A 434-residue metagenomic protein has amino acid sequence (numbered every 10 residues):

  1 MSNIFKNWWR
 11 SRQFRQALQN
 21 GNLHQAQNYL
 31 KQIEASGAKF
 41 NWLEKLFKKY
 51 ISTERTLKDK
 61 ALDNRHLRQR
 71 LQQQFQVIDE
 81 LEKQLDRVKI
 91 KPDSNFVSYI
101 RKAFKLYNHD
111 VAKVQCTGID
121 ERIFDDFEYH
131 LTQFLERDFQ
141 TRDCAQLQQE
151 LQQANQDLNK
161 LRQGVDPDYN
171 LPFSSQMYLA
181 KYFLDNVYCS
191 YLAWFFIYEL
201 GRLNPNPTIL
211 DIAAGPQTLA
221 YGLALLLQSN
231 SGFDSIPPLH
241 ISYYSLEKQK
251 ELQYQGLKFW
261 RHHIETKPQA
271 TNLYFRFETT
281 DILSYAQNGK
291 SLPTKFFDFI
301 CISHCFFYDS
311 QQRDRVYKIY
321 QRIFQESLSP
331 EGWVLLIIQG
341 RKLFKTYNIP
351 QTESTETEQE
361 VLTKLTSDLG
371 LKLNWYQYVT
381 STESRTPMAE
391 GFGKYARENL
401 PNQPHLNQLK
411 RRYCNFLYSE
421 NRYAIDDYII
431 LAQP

Functional and structural regions predicted by a protein language model:
R12-F14, F47-I51: Conserved small-residue packing positions in alpha-helical repeats and bundles
Q19, Q32-K39, R55-D93, L252-P434: Domain-level detector for long C-terminal conserved domains
D63-L161: N-terminal auxiliary segments of SAM/dcSAM-dependent transferases
G164-R202: Class I SAM-dependent methyltransferase Rossmann-like catalytic core, especially the SAM/SAH-binding loop
P205-G215: Conserved class I S-adenosyl-L-methionine
P216-I236: Conserved SAM-binding loop of SAM-dependent methyltransferases across substrates and taxa, primarily the Class I
I241-Y244: Short beta-strand element of Class I
Q249: Conserved SAM/SAH-binding beta-strand->alpha-helix loop
